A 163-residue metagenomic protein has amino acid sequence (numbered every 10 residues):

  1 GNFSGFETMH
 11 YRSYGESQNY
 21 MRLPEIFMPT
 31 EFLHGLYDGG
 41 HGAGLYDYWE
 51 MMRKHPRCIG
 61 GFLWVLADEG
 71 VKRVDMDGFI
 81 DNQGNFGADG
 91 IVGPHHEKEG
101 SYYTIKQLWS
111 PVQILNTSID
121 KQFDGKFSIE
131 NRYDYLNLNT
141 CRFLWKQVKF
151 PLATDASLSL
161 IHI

Functional and structural regions predicted by a protein language model:
G1-G100: Substrate-binding/catalytic cleft of secreted carbohydrate-active enzymes, primarily glycoside hydrolases
E16-S17, Y48-E50, L115-N116, N131-D134: Generic recognition of flexible, low-complexity loop/linker segments
T30, W64, T117, E130-R132 (+1 more regions): Generic beta-strand/beta-sheet core signal
G35, K54, P111, R132-Y135: Short, well-ordered loop/turn and helix-capping segments at boundaries between secondary-structure elements and domains
G61, I105, I129: Conserved, mostly hydrophobic/aromatic
F86-D124: Non-catalytic, glycine-rich low-complexity segments
D124-S159: Beta-strand-rich binding/interaction modules
I161-I163: Conserved small/polar residues in nucleotide/adenosyl-binding loops
